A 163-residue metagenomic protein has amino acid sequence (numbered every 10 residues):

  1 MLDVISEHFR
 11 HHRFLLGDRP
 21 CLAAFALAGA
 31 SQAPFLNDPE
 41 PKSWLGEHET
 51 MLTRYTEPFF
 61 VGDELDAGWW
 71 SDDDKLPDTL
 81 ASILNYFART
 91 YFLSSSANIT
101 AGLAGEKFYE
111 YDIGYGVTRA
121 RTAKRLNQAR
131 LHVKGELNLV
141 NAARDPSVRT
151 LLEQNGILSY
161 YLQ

Functional and structural regions predicted by a protein language model:
M1-E57, V61-Q163: GST-like fold's C-terminal all-alpha helical module
